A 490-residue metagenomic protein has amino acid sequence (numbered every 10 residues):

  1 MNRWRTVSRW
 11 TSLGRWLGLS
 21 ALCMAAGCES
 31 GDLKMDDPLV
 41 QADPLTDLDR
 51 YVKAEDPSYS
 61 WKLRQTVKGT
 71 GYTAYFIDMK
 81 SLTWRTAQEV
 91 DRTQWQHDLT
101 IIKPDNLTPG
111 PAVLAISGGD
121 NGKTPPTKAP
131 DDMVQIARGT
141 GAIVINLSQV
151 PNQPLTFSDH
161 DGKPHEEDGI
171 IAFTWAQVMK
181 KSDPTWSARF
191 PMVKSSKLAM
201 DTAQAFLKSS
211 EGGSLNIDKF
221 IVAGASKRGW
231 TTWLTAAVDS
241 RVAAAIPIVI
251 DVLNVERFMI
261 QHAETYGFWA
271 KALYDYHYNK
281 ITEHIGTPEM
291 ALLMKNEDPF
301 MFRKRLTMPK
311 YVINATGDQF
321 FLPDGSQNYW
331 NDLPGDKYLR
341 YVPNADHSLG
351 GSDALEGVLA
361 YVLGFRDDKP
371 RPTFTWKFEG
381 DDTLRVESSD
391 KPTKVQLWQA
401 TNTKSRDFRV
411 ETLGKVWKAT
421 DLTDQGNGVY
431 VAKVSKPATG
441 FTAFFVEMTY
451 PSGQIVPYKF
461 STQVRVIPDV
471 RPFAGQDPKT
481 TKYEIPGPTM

Functional and structural regions predicted by a protein language model:
M24-G27: C-terminal motif of bacterial Sec signal peptides marking the signal peptidase cleavage site
M35-T108: Catalytic-loop region of hydrolases
D98, P109-G119: Short beta-strand element of the alpha/beta-hydrolase
G118-K123, V134, G141-K197, V252-N254 (+2 more regions): Cap/lid segment of the alpha/beta-hydrolase catalytic domain
M179-S226, V242: Gly/Ser-rich "nucleophile elbow"/oxyanion-hole loop immediately N-terminal to the catalytic nucleophile in hydrolases
L234-E283, R340-P343, L349-E356: Hydrolase active-site cap/lid region
L306, V312-N314: Short beta-strand/loop motif that positions the catalytic acidic residue of the alpha/beta-hydrolase fold
A360-Q399, K415-N427, K433: Surface beta-strand/loop "capping" patches
